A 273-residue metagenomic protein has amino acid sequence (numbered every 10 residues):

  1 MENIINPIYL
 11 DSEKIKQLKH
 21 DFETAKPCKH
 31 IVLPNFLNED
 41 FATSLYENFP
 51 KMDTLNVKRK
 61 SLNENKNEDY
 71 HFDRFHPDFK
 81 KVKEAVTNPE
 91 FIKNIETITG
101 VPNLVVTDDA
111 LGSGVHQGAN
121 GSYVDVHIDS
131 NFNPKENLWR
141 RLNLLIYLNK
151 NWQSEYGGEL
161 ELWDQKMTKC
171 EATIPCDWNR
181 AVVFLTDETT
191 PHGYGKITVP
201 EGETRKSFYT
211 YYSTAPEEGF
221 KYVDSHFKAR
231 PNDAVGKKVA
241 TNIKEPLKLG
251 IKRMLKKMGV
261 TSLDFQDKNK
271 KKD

Functional and structural regions predicted by a protein language model:
M1-K16, K271-D273: Basic/polar N-terminal segments that are highly enriched at the extreme N-terminus, encompassing both cleavable
N3, L10-D11, K19-T99: Non-heme Fe(II)/2-oxoglutarate
D11, N38, F79, N88-I92 (+7 more regions): A structural signal for well-ordered alpha-helical scaffolds and beta->alpha junctions
H30, H127, H192: Histidine-centered active-site/metal-ligand motif
T43, E47-P50, K83-R140, N149 (+1 more regions): Non-heme Fe(II) oxygenase catalytic core, chiefly the N-lobe of the double-stranded beta-helix
N56-V57, E64-F72, I98-T107, L111 (+6 more regions): A structural signal for the main folded, soluble domain(s) of proteins
N133-R140, N151-D273: Catalytic core of Fe(II)/2-oxoglutarate
N143-L145: Eukaryotic charged/polar low-complexity linker/IDR segments
